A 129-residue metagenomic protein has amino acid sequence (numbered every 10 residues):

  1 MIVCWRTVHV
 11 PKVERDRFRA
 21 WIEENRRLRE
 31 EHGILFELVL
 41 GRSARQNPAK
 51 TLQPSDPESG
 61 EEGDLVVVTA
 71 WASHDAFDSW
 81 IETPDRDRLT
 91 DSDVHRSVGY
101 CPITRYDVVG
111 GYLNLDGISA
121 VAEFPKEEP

Functional and structural regions predicted by a protein language model:
I2-V8, V66: Active-site-flanking beta-strand signature of metal-NTP-handling nucleotidyl enzymes and homologous cyclase-like
V8-H9, W71: Hydrophobic beta-strand positions in extracellular immunoglobulin-like domains
H9-R19: Short, surface-exposed ligand-recognition loops at beta-strand->loop->(often short) alpha-helix junctions that present
K12, S43, H74-D75: Feature marks short, surface-exposed loop/turn motifs that line or immediately flank catalytic pockets and channel
D16-F18, F77-S79, L113: Short acidic, gly/pro-rich beta-turn/loop elements at beta-sheet edges and active-site/ligand-binding grooves
E24-L38, P54-D64, V68-V108: An amphipathic, aromatic/His-enriched active-site/gating alpha helix that lines ligand/cofactor pockets
S43-S55: Carbohydrate-binding/catalytic loop surfaces
R105-P129: Acidic/histidine-enriched, glycine/proline-rich intrinsically disordered or flexible terminal extensions
